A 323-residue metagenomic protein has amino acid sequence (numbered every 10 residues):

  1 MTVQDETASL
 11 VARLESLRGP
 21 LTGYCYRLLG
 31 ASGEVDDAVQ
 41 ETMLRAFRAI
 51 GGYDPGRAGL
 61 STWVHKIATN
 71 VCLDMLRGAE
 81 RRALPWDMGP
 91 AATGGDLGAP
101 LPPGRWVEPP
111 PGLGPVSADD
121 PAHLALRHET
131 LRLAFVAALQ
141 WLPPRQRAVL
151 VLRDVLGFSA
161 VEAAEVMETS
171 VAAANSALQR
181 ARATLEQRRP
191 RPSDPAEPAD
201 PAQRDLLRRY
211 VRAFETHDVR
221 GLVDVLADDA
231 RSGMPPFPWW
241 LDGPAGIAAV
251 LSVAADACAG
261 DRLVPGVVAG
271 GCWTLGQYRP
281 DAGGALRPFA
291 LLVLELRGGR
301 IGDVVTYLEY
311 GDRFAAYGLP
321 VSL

Functional and structural regions predicted by a protein language model:
M1-G23, G33: A short, charge-rich alpha-helical start-of-domain segment used by transcription regulators
D5, W106-Q146, D200-R204, R208 (+1 more regions): Amphipathic alpha-helical segment used for protein-protein interaction
L21, C25, V35-A46, V64-A68 (+4 more regions): Short, small-hydrophobic-rich alpha-helical interface motif
A31, E41-L60, D74-A83, Q140 (+1 more regions): Sigma70-family region 2
T69-D87, G94-P100, E186-Q187: Arg/Lys-rich amphipathic alpha helix in sigma70-family domain 2
V149-L150: A short pre-motif secondary-structure segment
A160-V161, E165-V166, V171-R262: Solvent-exposed, charged amphipathic helical/linker segments at domain boundaries
A248-L323: Low-complexity, glycine/alanine/valine/leucine- and proline-rich hydrophobic stretches
